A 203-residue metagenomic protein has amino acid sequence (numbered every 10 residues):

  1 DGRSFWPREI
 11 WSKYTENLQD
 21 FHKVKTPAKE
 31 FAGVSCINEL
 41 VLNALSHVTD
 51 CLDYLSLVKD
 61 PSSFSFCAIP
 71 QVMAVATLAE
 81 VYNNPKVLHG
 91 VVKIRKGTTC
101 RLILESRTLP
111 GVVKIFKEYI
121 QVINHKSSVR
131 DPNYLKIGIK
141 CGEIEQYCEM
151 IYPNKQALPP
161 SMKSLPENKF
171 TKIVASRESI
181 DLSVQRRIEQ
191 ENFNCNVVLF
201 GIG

Functional and structural regions predicted by a protein language model:
G2-G203: Catalytic cores of Mg2+-dependent Asp-rich isoprenoid enzymes
